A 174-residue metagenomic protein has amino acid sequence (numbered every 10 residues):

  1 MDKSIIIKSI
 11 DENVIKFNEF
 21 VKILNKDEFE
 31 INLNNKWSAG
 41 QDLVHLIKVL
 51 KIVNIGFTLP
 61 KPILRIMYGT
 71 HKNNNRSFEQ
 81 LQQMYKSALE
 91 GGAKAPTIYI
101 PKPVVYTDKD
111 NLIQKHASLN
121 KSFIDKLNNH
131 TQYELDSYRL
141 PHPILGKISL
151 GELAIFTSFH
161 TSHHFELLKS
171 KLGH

Functional and structural regions predicted by a protein language model:
M1-I5, I52-Q114: Short, helix-capping/interhelical loops that line the mouth of catalytic, cofactor-, or ligand-binding pockets
M1-K36: An N-terminal domain-cap segment
K3, I10, A39, L112-H116 (+1 more regions): Hydrophobic packing residues in well-ordered alpha-helices of helical domains and bundles
N13-F20, V49, L119, H160 (+1 more regions): Amphipathic, well-ordered alpha-helical segments in soluble domains
D27, P96-V104, L140-I144: A short small-residue
F29-Q82, N128-H174: Short, contiguous alpha-helical
H116-E134: Active-site oxyanion/phosphate-handling segment shared across diverse enzymes
